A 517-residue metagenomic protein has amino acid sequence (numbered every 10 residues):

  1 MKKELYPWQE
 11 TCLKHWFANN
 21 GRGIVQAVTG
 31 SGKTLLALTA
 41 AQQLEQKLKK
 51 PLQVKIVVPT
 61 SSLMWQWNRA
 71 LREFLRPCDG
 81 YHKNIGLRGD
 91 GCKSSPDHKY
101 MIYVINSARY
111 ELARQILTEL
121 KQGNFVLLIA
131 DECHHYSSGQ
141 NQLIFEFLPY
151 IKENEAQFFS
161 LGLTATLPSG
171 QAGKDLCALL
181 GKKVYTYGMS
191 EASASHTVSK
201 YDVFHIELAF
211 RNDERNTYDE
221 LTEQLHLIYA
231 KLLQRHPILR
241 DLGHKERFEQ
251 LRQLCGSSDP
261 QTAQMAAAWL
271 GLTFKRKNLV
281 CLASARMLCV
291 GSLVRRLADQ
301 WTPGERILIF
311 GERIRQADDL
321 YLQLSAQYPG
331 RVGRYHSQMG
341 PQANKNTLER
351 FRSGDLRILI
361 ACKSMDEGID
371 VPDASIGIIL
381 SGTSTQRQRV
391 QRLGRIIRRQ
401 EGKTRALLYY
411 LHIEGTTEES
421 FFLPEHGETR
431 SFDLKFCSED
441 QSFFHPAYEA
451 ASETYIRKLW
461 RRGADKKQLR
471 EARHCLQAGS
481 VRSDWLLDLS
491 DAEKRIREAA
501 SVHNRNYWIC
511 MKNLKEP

Functional and structural regions predicted by a protein language model:
M1-Q26: Conserved pre-motif I regulatory segment
N20-A40, F310: Walker A/P-loop
T34-T39, P51-E73, S169, E312-R315: Conserved Walker A/P-loop ATP-binding site and its immediately adjacent core in helicase/helicase-like ATPase domains
G86-S95, R306-F310, Q316-D366: Conserved helicase ATPase core of P-loop NTP-dependent helicases/translocases
H135-Y201: Post-DEXD/H (motif II) to motif III coupling segment of the RecA-like Helicase ATP-binding lobe
K174-G304: Interdomain helical connector at the RecA1-RecA2 junction of SF1/SF2 helicase-like NTPases
I358-I360, E367-T383, Q388, A406-Y410: A short beta-strand element within the Helicase C-terminal
R395-L423: Conserved segment of the helicase C-terminal RecA-like domain
